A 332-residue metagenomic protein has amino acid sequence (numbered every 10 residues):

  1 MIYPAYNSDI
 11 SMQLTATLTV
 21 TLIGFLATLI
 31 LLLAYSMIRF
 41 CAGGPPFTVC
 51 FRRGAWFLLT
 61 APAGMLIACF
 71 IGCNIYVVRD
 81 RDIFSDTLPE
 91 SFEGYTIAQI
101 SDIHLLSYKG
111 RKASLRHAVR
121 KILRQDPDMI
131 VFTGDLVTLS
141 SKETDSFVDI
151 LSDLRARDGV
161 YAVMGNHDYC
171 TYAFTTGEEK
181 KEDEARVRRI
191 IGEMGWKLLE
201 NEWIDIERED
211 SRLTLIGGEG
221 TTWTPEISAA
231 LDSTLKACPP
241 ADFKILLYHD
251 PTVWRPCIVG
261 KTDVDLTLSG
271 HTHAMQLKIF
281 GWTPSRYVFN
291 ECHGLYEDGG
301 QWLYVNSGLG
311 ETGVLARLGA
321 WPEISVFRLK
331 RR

Functional and structural regions predicted by a protein language model:
M1-Y76: Non-catalytic terminal accessory segments
G43-L58, D80-P89, S114-I130, R255: Short, charge-rich amphipathic segments
F57, G64-M65, T87, T234 (+1 more regions): Hydrophobic alpha-helical segments, principally membrane-spanning helices and signal/leader peptides
G64-L88, S107-K109, A113: Hydrophobic alpha-helical transmembrane segments in integral membrane proteins
S91, Y95-R332: Soluble catalytic domains of enzymes that build or remodel membrane lipids, polysaccharides, and related
